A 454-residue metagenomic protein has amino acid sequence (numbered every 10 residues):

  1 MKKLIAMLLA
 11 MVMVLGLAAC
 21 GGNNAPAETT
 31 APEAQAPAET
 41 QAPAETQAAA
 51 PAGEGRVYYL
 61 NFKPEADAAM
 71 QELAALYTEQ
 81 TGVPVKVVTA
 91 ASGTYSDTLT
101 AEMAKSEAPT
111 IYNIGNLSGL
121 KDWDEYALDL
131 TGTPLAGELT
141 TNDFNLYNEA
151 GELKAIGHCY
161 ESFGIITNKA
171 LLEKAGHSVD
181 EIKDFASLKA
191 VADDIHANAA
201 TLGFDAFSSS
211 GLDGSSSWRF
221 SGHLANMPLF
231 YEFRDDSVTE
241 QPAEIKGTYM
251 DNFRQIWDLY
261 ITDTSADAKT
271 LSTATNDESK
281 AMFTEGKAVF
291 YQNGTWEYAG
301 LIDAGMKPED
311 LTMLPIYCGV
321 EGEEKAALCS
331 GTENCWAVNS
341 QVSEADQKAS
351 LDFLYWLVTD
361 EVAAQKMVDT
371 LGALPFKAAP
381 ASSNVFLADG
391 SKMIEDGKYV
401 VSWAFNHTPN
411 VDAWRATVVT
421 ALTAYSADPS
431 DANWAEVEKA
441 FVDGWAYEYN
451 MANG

Functional and structural regions predicted by a protein language model:
A6, C20-G119, L135, S272 (+6 more regions): Conserved N-terminal structural module of periplasmic/extracytoplasmic solute-binding proteins
A50-P51, G115-I166, R219, T312-P315: Hinge/lid segment of periplasmic solute-binding proteins
L60, G222, Y231, I256-E344: Extracytoplasmic/periplasmic substrate-binding proteins
A75, Q80, K105, A175 (+1 more regions): Extracytoplasmic/periplasmic substrate-recognition and gating elements
L76-T141, K154, A170-G176, K183 (+3 more regions): Extracytoplasmic "Venus flytrap"/periplasmic binding protein-like
K154-H158, F163, K189-P242, A288: Extracytoplasmic/periplasmic solute-binding protein
E173, A197, V362, E395-G454: Conserved C-terminal helix/tail region of periplasmic/extracytoplasmic solute-binding proteins
A192-D193, V238-T273: Glycine-centered hinge/linker elements that transmit conformational signals in sensory and ligand-binding systems
